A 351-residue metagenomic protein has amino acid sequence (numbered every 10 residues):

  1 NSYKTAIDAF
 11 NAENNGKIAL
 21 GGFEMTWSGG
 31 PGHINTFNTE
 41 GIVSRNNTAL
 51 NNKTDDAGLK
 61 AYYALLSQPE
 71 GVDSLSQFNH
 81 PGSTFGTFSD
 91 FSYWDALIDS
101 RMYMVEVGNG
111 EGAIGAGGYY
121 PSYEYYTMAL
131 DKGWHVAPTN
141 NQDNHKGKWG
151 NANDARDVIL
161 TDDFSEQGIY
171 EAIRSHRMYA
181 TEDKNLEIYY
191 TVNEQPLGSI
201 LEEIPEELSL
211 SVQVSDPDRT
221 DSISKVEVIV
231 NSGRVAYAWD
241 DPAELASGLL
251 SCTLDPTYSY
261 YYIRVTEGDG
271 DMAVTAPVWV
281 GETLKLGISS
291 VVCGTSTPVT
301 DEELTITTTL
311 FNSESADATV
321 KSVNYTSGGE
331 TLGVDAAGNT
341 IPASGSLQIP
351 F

Functional and structural regions predicted by a protein language model:
N1-L284: Extended, charged catalytic domains and RNA/DNA-binding interfaces, predominantly in divalent-metal-using enzymes
S199-E206, C293-E302: Short, solvent-exposed loop/linker segments at the N-terminal edge of repeated beta-sheet extracellular domains
D221-S224, P298-V299, S315-V320: Short acidic/proline- and small/hydrophobic-mixed sequence motifs that coincide with surface turns and coil-to-beta
K225-V228, K321-Y325: Short beta-strand elements bearing conserved aromatic residues within extracellular beta-rich modules
T257-Y261, L304, L347: Exposed beta-strand face motif in extracellular beta-rich ectodomains
Y262-T266, T309, P350: Extracellular recognition modules
L310-E314: Asparagine-centered strand-capping/turn motif at beta-strand->loop junctions
E330-F351: Intrinsically disordered, low-complexity Pro/Gly/Ser/Thr-rich segments with frequent PxxP/GP/PP motifs and embedded
